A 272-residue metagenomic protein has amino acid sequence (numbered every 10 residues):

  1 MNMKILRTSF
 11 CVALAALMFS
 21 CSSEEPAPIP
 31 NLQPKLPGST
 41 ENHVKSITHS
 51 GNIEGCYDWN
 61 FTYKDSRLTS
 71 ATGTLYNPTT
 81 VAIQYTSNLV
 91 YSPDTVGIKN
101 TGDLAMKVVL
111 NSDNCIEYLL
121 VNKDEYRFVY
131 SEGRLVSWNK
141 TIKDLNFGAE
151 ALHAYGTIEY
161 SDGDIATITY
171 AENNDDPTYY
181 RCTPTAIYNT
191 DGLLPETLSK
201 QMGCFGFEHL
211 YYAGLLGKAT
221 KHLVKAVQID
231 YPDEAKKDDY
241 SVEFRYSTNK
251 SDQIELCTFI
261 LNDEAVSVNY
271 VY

Functional and structural regions predicted by a protein language model:
N2-F10: Bacterial N-terminal signal peptides that target proteins for export
L17-S20: C-terminal motif of bacterial Sec signal peptides marking the signal peptidase cleavage site
E24-Y272: Buried hydrophobic residues that stabilize the cores of well-folded domains
